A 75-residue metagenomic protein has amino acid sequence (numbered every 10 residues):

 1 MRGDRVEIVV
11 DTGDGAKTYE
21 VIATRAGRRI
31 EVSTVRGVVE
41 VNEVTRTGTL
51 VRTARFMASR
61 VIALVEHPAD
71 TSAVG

Functional and structural regions predicted by a protein language model:
M1-G75: Eukaryotic intrinsically disordered, low-complexity regulatory linkers and tails enriched in Ser/Thr/Pro
